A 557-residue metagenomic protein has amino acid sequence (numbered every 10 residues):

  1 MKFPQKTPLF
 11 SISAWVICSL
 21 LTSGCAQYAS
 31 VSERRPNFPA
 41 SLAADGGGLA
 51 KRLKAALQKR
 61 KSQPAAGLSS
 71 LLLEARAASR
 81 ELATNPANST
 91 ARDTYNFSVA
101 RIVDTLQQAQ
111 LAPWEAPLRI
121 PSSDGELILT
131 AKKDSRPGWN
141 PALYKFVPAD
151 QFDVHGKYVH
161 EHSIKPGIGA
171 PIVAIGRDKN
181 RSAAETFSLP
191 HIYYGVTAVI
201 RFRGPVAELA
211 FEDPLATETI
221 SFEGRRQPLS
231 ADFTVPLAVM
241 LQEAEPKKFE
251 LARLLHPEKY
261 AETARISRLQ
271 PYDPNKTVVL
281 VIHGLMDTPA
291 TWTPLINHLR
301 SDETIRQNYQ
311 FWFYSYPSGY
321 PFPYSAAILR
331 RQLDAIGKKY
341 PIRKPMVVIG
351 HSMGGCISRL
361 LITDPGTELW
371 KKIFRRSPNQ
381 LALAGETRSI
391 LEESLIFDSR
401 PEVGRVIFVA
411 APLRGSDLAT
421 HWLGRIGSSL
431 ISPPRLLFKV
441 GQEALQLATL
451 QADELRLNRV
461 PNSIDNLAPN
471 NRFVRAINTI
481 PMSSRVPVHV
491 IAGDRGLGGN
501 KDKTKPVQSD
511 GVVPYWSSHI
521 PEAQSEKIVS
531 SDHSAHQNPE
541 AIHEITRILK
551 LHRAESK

Functional and structural regions predicted by a protein language model:
K2-A14: Bacterial N-terminal signal peptides that target proteins for export
S11-S23: Bacterial N-terminal signal peptides
C25-V279, T288-P294, Q310, A554-K557: Flexible, membrane-associating and regulatory peripheral segments of lipid-active enzymes
S32, A55, K59, A66 (+8 more regions): Serine-dependent carboxylesterase/thioesterase catalytic core of lipase-like alpha/beta-hydrolase/SGNH enzymes
P271-P274, Y340, R400, M482: Short, flexible hinge/linker loops that cap or flank conserved catalytic cores
M286-D287, S318-G319, T367, P412-R414 (+3 more regions): Short, solvent-exposed loop/turn segments at secondary-structure junctions
T293-Y309: Short amphipathic alpha-helix adjacent to the substrate-entry channel of hydrolases
S432-K557: C-terminal subdomain of alpha/beta-hydrolase-fold enzymes, centered on the catalytic histidine and its supporting
